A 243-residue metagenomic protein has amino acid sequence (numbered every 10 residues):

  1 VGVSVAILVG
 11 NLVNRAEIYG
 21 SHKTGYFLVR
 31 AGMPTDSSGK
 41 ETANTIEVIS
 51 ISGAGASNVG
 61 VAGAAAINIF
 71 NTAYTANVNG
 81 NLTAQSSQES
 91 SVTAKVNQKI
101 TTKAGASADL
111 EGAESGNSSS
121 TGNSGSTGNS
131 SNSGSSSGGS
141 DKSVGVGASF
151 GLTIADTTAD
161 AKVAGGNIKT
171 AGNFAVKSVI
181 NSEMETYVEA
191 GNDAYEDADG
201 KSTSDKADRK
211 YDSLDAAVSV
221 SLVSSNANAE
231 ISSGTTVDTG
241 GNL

Functional and structural regions predicted by a protein language model:
V1-L243: Low-complexity, glycine- and small/polar-enriched segments
